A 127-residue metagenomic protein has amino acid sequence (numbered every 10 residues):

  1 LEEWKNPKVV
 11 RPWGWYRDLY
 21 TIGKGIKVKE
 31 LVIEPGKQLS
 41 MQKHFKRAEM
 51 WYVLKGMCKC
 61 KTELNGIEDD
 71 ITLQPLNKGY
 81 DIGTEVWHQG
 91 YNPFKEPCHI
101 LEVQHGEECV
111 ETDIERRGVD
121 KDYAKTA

Functional and structural regions predicted by a protein language model:
L1-N6, V10-R11, Q89-A127: Double-stranded beta-helix
W4-A48, V103: A short glycine-rich, His/Asp/Glu-containing loop-to-beta-strand
K37, K46-R47, V86-W87, E96 (+1 more regions): A generic "binding-loop/recognition-motif" signal
K46-N65: Glycine- and acidic-residue-biased ligand/ion/polar-headgroup-sensing regions
L64-W87: Short acidic-glycine-tyrosine-enriched beta hairpin
